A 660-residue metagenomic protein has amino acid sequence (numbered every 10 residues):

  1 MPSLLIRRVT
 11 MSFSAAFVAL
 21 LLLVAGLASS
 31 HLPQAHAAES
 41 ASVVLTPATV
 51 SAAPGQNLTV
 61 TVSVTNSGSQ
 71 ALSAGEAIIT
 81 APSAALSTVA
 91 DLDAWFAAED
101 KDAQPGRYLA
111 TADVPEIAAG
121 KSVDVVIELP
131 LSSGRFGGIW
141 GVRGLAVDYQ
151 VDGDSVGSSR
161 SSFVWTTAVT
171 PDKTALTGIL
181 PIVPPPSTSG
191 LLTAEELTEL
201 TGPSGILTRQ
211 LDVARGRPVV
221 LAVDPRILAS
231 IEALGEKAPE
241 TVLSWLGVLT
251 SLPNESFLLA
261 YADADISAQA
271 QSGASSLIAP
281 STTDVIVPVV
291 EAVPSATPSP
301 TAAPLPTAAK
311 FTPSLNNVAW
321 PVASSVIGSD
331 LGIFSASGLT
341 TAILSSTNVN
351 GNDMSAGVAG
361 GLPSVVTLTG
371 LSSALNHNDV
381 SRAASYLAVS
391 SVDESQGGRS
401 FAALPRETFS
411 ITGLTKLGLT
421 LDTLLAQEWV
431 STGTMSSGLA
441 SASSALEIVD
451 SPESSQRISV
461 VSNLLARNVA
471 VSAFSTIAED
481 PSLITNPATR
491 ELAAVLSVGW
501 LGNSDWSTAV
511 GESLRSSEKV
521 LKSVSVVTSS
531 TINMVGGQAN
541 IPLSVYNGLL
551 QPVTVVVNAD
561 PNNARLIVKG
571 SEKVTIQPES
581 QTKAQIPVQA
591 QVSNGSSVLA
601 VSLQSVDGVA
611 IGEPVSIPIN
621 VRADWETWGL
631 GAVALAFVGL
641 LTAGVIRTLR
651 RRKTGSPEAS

Functional and structural regions predicted by a protein language model:
L23-S51, S67-Q70, N533, Q604-A610 (+2 more regions): C-terminal region of N-terminal signal peptides and the immediate post-cleavage residues of exported proteins
P54-Q70, G537-Y546: Short beta-strand elements of extracellular/lumenal beta-sandwich folds
S63-T65, R209-V219, P304-N316, W320-S525 (+1 more regions): Catalytic grooves of carbohydrate-active enzymes
T80-Q104, P561-S571, V606-A610: Short aromatic-acidic-glycine turn motif
A97-F136, I567-V592: Intrinsically disordered, low-complexity Pro/Gly/Ser/Thr-rich segments with frequent PxxP/GP/PP motifs and embedded
S133-T170, A509, V592-R652: Terminal connector regions
T166-L258: Active-site beta->alpha N-cap acidic-glycine motif
S482, P487-E491, W500-T627: Membrane-proximal extracellular "stem/stalk" segments of glycoproteins immediately N-terminal to a transmembrane helix
